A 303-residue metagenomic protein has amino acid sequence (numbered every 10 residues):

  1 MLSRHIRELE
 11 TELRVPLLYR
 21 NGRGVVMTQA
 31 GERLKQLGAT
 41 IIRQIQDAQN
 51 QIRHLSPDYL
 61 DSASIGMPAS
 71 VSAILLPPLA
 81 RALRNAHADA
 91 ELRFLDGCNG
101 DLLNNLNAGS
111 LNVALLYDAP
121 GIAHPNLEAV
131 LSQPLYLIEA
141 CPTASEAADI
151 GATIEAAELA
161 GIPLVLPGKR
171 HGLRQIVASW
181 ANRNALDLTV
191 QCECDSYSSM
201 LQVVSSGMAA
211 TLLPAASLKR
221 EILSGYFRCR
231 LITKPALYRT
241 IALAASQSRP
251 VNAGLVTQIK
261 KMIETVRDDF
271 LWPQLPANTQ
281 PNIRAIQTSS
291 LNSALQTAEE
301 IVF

Functional and structural regions predicted by a protein language model:
R4-H5, L79: Residues within the DNA-recognition helix of helix-turn-helix
E8-M27: A short LG(V/I)-centered, amphipathic sequence patch enriched for acidic residue(s) preceding the LG motif
E12-L13, L34-S56, D269: Alpha-helical linker/hinge and terminal dimerization helices associated with HTH transcriptional regulators
Q36, T40-R43, L55, P78-A82 (+4 more regions): Short beta-strand-centered segments that line the small-molecule binding cleft or hinge of alpha/beta clamshell
L60-I122, C194, I301: Central regulatory/effector-binding core of bacterial HTH transcription factors
L75, R228-N282: A late-sequence structural motif
I122-A129, Q133, S198-S248: Beta-alpha-beta core module
N126-K169, Y238-P250, E264-R267: Hydrophobic/proline-rich hinge and linker segments of small-molecule sensing/allosteric domains, predominantly
